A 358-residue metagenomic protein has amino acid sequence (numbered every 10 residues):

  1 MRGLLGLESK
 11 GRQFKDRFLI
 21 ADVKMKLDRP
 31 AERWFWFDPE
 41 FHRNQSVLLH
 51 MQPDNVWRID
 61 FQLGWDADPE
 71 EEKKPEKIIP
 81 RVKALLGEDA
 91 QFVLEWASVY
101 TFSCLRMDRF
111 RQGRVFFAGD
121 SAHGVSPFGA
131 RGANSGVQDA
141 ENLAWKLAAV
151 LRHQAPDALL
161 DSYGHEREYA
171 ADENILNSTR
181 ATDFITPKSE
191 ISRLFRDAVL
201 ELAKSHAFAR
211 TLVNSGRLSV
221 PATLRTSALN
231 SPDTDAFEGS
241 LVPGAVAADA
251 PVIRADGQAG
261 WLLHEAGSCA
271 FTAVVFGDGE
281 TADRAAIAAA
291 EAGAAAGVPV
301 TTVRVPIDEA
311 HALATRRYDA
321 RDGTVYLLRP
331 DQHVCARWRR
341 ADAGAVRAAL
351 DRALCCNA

Functional and structural regions predicted by a protein language model:
M1-V213, P221: Core Rossmann-like FAD-binding/catalytic domain of the broad FAD-dependent monooxygenase superfamily
V150-A358: Helical substrate-recognition/capping region of FAD-dependent monooxygenase/halogenase enzymes
